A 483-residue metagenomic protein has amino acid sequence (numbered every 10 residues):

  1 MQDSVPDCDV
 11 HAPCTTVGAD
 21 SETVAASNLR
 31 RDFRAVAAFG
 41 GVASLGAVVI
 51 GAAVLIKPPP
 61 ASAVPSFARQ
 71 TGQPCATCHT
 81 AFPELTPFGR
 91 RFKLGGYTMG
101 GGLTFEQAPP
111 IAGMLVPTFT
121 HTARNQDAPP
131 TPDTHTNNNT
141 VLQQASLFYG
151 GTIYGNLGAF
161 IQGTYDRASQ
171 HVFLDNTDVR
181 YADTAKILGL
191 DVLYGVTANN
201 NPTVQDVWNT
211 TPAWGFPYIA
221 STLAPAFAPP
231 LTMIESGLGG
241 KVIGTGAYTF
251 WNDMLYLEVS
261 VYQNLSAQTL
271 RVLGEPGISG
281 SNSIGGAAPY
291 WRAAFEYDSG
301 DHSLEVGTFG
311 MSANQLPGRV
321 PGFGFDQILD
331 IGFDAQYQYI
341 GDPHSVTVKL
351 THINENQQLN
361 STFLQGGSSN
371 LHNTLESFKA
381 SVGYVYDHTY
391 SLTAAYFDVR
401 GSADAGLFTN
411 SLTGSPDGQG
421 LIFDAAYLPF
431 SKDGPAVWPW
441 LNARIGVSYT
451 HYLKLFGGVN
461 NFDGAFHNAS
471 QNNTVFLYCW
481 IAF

Functional and structural regions predicted by a protein language model:
G72-F82: The canonical Cys-X-X-Cys-His
P74, F423-P429, A469-F483: Outer-membrane beta-barrel "beta-signal"
T86-P87, A112-R124, P132-A267, G285-D301 (+7 more regions): Outer membrane beta-barrel
Q107, T120-Q143, P276-S279, F462-N468: Surface-exposed strand-loop-strand hairpins of Gram-negative outer-membrane beta-barrel proteins
T118-R124, T164-A168, K186, N201-Q205 (+7 more regions): Sequence/structural signature of outer-membrane beta-barrel proteins
H135-N139, R167-L174, E235-G239, I278-G285 (+4 more regions): Replace "Gram-negative outer membrane beta-barrel proteins" with "bacterial and organellar outer membrane beta-barrel
D301-S431: Detector for outer-membrane/organellar transmembrane beta-barrel domains, recognizing the amphipathic beta-strand
